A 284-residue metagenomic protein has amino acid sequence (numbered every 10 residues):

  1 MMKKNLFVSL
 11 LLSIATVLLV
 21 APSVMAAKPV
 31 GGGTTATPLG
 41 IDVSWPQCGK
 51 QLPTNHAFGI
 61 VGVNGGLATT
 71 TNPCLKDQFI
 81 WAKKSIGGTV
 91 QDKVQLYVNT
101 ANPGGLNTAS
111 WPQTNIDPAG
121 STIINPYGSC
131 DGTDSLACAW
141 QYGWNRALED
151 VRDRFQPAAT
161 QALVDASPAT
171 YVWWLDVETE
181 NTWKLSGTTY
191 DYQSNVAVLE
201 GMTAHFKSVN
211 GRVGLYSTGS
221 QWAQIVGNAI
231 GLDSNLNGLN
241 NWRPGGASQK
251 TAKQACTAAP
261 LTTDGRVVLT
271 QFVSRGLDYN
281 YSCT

Functional and structural regions predicted by a protein language model:
M1-A27: Sec-dependent, cleavable N-terminal signal peptides
T16, F79, T203: Short glycine-/small-residue-rich flexible loop motifs, especially phosphate/cofactor-binding loops
A27-T122: N-terminal carbohydrate-binding/catalytic regions of secreted carbohydrate-active enzymes
P29-I60, N115, N145-W173, E180-T284: Surface-exposed substrate-engagement region within the catalytic domains of secreted or surface-exposed extracellular
Q51, D77, T133-S135, Q141 (+1 more regions): General secretory precursor processing signal
N64-A68, P103-G104, Y127-A147, D176-Y192: Surface-exposed cleft-lining segments at the edges of enzyme active sites
D117-P126, C130-G132, A139, L148-T160: Extracellular/luminal beta-rich ligand-recognition and adhesion surfaces characterized by aromatic-Gly/Pro-enriched
I124-G128, G132-W140, N240-A252: Short, basic, helix/turn surface patches
